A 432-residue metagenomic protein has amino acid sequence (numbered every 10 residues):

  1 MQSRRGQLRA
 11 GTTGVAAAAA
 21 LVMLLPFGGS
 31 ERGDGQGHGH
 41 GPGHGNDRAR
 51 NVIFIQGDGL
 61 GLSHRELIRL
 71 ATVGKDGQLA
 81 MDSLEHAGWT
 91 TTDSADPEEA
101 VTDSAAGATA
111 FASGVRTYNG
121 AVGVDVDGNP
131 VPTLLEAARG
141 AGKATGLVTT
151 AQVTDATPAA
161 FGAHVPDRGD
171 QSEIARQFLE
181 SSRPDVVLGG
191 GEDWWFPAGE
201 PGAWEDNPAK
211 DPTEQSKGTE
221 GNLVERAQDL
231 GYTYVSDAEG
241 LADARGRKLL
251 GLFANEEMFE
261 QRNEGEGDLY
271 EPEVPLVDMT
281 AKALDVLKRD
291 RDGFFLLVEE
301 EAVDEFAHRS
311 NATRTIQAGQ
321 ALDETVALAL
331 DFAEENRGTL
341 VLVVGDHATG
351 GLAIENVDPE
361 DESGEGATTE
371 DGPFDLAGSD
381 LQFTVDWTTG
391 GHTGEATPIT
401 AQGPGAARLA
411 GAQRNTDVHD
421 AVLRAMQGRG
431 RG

Functional and structural regions predicted by a protein language model:
Q2-S30: Secretory targeting and sorting signals
T13, T145, T149, T339 (+1 more regions): Ser/Thr-centric signal marking residues that sit in or immediately flank functional binding/regulatory motifs
V22-G45: C-terminal region of N-terminal signal peptides and the immediate post-cleavage residues of exported proteins
A49-V52, L60-R65, L70-T109, Y118 (+1 more regions): A post-motif C-terminal structural segment
S113, T117-A121, D127: Aspartyl protease catalytic core from the pepsin/retropepsin fold
G123-P132, G169: Glycine-rich anion/phosphate-binding loops
L135-E136, G140-A159: Glycine-rich phosphate/pyrophosphate-binding loops and their adjacent beta-strand/loop elements at enzyme active sites
